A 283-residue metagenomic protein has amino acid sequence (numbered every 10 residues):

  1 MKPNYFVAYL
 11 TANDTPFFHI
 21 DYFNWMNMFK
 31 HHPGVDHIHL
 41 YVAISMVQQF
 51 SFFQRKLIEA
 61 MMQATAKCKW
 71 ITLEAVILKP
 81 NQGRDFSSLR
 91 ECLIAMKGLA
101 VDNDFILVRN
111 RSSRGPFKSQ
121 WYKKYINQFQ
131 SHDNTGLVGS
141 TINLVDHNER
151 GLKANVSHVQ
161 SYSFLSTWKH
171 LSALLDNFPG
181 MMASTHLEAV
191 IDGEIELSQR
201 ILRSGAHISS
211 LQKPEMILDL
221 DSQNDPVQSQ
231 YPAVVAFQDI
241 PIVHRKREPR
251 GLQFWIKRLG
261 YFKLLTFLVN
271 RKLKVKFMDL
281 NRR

Functional and structural regions predicted by a protein language model:
M1-R283: ER/Golgi luminal nucleotide-sugar-dependent glycosyltransferases, focusing on the catalytic module
